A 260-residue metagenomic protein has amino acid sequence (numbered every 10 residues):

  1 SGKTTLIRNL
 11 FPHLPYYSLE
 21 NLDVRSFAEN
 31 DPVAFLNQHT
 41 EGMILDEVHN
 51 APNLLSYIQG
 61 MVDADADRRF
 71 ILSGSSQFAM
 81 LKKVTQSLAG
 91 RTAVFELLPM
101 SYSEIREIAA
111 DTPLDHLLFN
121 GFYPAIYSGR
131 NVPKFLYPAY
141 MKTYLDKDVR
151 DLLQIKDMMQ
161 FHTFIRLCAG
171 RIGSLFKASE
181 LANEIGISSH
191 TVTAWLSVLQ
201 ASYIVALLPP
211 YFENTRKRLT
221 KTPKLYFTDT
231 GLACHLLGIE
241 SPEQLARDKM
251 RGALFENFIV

Functional and structural regions predicted by a protein language model:
T4: Walker A/P-loop
I7-R8: Post-Walker A alpha-helix
F11-L22: Post-Walker A helix-loop "phosphate-sensing" segment adjacent to the P-loop in P-loop NTPases
F27-I71: Conserved nucleotide-sensing/catalytic segment adjacent to the nucleotide-binding pocket in NTP-handling enzymes
A64-V84, L199: Sensor-1/coupling segment of RecA-like P-loop NTPase cores
F78-V94, R106-D111: Short regulatory helix/loop adjacent to the ATP-binding pocket of P-loop NTPases
F95-G129: Amphipathic alpha-helical segments of the small helical/lid subdomains adjacent to P-loop NTPase cores
N131, F135-V260: Accessory nucleic acid-recognition modules appended to NTPase machines
